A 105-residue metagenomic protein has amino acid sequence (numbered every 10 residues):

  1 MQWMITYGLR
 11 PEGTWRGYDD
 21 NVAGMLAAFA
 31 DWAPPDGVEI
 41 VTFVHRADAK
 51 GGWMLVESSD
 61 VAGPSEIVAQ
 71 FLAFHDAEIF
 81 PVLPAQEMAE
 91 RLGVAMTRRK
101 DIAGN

Functional and structural regions predicted by a protein language model:
M1-K50, V61-A62, E87-N105: Short S/T/G/P-rich N-terminal loop/turn motif that feeds into the first structured element of a domain
G51-V56: Amphipathic, hydrophobic secondary-structure cores in small proteins
S58-S59, S65: Generic serine detector
P64-L72: Short amphipathic alpha-helices in soluble, non-transmembrane regions that often serve as interface/regulatory elements
F71-I79: A common structural junction motif
